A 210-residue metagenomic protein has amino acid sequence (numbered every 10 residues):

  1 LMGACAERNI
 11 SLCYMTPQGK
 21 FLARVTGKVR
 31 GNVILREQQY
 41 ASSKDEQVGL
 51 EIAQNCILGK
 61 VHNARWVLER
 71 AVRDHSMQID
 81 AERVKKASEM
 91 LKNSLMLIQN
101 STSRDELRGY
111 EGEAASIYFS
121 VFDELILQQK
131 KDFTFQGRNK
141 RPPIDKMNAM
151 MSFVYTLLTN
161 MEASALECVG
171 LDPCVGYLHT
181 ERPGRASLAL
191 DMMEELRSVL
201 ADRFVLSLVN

Functional and structural regions predicted by a protein language model:
L1-K44, V48: Trp/Phe/Arg-rich N-terminal binding region typifying the photolyase-homology
I34-N210: Active-site helix-to-loop segments that bind/position phosphate- or nucleotide-bearing substrates and donors across
